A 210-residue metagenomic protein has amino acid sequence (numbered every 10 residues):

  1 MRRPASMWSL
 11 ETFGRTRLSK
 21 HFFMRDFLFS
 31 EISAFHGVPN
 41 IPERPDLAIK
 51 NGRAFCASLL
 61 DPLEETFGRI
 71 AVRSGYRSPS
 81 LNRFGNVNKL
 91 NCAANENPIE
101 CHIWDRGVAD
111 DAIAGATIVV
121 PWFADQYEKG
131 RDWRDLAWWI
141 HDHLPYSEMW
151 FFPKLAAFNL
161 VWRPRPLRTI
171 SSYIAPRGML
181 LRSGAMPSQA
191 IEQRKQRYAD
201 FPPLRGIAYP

Functional and structural regions predicted by a protein language model:
R2-P45: N-terminal, Lys/Arg- and Ser/Thr-rich interaction peptides
R2-R3, K20, K50, K89 (+3 more regions): Context-gated lysine
F29-H141: Cell-envelope/glycan interface and biosynthesis
I103-P210: Catalytic cores and adjacent binding grooves of peptidoglycan-active enzymes
